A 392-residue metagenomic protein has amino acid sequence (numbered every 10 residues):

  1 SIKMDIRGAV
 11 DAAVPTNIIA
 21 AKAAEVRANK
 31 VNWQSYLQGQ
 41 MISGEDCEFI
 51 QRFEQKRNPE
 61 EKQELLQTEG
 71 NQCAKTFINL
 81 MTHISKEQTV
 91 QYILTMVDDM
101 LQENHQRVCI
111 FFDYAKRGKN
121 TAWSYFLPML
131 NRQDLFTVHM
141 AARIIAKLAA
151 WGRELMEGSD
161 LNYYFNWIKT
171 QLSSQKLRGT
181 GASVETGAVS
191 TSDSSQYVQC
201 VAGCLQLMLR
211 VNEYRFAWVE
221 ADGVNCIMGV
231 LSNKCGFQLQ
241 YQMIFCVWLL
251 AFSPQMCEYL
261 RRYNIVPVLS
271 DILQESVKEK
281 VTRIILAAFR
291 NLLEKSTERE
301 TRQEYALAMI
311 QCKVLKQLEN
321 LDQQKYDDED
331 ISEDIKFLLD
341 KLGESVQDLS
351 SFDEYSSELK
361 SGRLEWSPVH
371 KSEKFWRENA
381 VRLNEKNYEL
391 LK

Functional and structural regions predicted by a protein language model:
I2-T89, Q102, L338-K392: N-terminal "cap/leader" segments of large eukaryotic alpha-helical scaffolds
M41-Q51, S85-Q102, N131-A150, L161 (+9 more regions): Alpha-helical solenoid repeats of the armadillo/HEAT superfamily in eukaryotic scaffolding/adaptor proteins
E60-K147: Eukaryotic helix-linker segments that join adjacent hydrophobic helices
L66-I78, F112-L127, E157-K169, V219-N225 (+2 more regions): Core helices of alpha-solenoid repeat scaffolds
N79-H83, Y114, Y125-R132, W167-Q175 (+4 more regions): Alpha-solenoid HEAT/Armadillo-like helical repeat scaffolds in large eukaryotic proteins
S124-L127, A146, N166-K169, A202 (+7 more regions): Register-specific detector for alpha-helical tandem repeat solenoids, activating on a conserved position within each
M156-F165, Q171-S173, E298, L342 (+1 more regions): Ubiquitin/ubiquitin-like proteostasis machinery centered on ERAD and p97/Cdc48
E258-Y263, I272, K360-R363, S367: Intrinsically disordered, low-complexity linker/tail regions enriched in Pro/Ser/Thr and polar/acidic residues
